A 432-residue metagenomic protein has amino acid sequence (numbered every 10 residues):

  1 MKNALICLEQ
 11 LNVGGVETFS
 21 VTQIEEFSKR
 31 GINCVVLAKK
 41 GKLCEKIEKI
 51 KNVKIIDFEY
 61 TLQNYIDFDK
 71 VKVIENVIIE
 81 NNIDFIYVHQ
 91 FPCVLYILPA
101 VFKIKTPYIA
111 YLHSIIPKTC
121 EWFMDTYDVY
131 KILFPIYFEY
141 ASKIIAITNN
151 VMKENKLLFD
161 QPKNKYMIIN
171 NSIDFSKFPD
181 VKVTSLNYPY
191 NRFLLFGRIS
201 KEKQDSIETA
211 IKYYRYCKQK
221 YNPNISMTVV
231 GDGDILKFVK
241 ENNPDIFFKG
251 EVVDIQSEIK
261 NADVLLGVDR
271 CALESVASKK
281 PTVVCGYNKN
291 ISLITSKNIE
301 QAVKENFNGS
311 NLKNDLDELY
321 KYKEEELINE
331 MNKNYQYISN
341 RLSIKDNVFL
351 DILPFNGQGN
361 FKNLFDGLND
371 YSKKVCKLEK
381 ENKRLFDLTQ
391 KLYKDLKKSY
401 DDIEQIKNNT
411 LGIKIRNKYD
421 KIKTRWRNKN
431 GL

Functional and structural regions predicted by a protein language model:
C7-G14, T18-S20, E26-Y65, G231-L236: N-terminal strand-loop element at the rim of the active site of nucleotide-sugar-dependent glycosyltransferases
G15, V183, N308-N369: A charged, aromatic-enriched C-terminal amphipathic alpha-helix characteristic of glycosyltransferases across folds
F68, K165, N170-Y190, Q204-D205: Acidic anion/phosphate-binding donor-loop and adjacent secondary structure in glycosyltransferase catalytic cores
D69-K70, P107-I109, S114-Y140, F175: Nucleotide-sugar donor phosphate/pyrophosphate-binding loop at the beta->alpha transition of glycosyltransferases
V88-V94, L112: Short His-centered aromatic/hydrophobic patch
E139-K165: A short, active-site helix/loop in glycosyltransferases that binds the activated sugar's phosphate group
R192-G231: Conserved catalytic-core segment of nucleotide-activated headgroup transferases in glycan assembly
F361-L432: Boundary detector for helix-to-coil junctions that initiate low-complexity/charged tails
